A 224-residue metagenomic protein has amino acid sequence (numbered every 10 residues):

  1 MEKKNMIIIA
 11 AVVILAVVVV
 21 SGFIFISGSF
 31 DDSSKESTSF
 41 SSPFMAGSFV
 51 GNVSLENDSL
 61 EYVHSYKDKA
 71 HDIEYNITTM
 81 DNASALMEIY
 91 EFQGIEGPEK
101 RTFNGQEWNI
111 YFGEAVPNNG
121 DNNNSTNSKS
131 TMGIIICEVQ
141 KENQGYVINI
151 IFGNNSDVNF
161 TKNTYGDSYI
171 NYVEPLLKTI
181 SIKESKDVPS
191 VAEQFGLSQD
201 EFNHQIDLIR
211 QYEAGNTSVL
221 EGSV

Functional and structural regions predicted by a protein language model:
M1-F30: Secretory targeting signatures
M1-N5, Y75, V158, E174: Compositionally biased, low-complexity segments enriched in small residues
K4-M6, N123-S125, H204, T217: N-terminal cationic leader/targeting segments used for protein routing and processing
A10-V20, F92, C137, E142 (+1 more regions): Compositionally biased, intrinsically disordered low-complexity segments
F25-T38, F152-T164: Short, compositionally biased strand/turn segments that nucleate or flank brief secondary-structure elements
G28-D72, I95-G97, T102-F103, L177 (+2 more regions): N-terminal "mature-domain start" segment
S48-V53, Q144, I148-V224: Surface-exposed amphipathic alpha-helical segments
E56-T161, Y165-S168: Conserved polar/disulfide-associated segments of primarily extracytoplasmic proteins
